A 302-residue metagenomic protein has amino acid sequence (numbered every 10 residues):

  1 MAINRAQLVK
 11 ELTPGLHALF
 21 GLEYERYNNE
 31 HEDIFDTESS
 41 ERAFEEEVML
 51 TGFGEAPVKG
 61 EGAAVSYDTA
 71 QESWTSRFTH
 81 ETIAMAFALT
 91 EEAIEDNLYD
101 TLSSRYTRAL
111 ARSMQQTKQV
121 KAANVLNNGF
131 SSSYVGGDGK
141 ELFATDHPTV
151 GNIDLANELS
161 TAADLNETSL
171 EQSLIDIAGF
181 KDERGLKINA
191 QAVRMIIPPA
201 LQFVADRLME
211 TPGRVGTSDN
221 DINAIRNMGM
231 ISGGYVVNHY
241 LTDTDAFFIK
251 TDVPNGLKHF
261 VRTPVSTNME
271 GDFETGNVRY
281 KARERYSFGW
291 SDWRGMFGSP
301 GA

Functional and structural regions predicted by a protein language model:
M1-Y27: N-terminal alpha-helical "arm" segments
A2-K10, F143-E183, N189-R194, P199-A302: Sequence/fold signature of self-assembling virion shell proteins
F20, Y24, N28, E32-F35 (+10 more regions): Residue-level signal for secondary-structure boundary elements
E25-I83: Assembly/oligomerization interface modules of large self-assembling protein complexes
E38-S39, Q71, T82, A93 (+6 more regions): Solvent-exposed, flexible loop/coil residues
S76-E81, E92, S132, K140-E141 (+3 more regions): Flexible, active-site-adjacent loop/turn segments at secondary-structure boundaries
S76-S133, M195, Y280-A282: Long, contiguous amphipathic alpha-helices that act as assembly "spine/axial" helices in icosahedral shell and virion
K118-E158: Glycine-rich, mobile lid/loop segments that gate access to catalytic sites or pores
